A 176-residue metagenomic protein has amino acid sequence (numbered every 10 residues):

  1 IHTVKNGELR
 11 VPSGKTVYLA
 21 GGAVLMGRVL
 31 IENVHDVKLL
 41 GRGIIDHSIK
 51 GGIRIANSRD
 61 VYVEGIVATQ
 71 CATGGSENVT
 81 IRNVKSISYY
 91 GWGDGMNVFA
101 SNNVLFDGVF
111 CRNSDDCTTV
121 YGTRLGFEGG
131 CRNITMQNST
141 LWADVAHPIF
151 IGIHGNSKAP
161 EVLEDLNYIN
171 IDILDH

Functional and structural regions predicted by a protein language model:
I1-N6, L19, V24-G27, I45-H47: Beta-strand-rich extracellular passenger or scaffold domains
K5-P12, M26-N33, G51-I55, C71-G75 (+5 more regions): Short, T/G/N/S-enriched strand-turn elements that build extracellular solenoid repeat scaffolds
L9, K38-I49, I53: Well-ordered mid-protein domain cores that form the structural environment of catalytic cofactors
G14-T16, G21, H35-I45, R59-T69 (+4 more regions): Right-handed parallel beta-helix
